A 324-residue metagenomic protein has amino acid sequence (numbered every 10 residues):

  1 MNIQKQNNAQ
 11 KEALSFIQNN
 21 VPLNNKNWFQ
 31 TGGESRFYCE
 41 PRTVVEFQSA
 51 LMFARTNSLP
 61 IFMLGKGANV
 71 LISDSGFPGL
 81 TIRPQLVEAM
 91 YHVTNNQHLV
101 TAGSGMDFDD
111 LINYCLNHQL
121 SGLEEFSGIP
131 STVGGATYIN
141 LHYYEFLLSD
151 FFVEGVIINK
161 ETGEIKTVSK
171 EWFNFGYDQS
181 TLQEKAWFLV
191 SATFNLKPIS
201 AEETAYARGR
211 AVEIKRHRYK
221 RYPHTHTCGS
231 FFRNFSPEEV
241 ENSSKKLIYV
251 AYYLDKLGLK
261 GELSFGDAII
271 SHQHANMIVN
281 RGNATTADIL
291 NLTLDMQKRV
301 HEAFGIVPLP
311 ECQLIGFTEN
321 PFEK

Functional and structural regions predicted by a protein language model:
N2-A136, L141-Y143: Anion-binding (especially nucleotide phosphate/pyrophosphate-binding) glycine-rich loop and adjoining beta-alpha core
Q10-A13, A50-A54, A207-A211, L292-M296: Short amphipathic alpha-helices in soluble, non-transmembrane regions that often serve as interface/regulatory elements
Q18-N19, N25, V70, I158-K160 (+2 more regions): Phosphate/pyrophosphate- and phosphate-bearing ligand-binding catalytic cores of soluble enzymes
T56-P60, R216-Y219, Q297-F304: A common structural junction motif
P78-L80, H98-V100, S121-E125, G135 (+4 more regions): Generic beta-strand structural signal
A89-H92, V153-I157: Short polybasic amphipathic segments
L147-S149: Short loop/turn motifs at secondary-structure junctions and domain boundaries
